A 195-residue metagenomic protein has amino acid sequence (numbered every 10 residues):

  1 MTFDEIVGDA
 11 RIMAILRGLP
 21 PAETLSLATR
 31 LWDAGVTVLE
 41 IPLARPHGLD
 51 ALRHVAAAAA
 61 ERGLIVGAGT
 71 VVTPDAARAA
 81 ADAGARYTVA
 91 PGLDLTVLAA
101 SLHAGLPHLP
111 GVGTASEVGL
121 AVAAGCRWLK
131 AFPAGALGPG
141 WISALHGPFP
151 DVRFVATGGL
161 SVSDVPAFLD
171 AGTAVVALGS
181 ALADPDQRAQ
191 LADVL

Functional and structural regions predicted by a protein language model:
M1-R86, H103-A104, D151, V162-S163 (+1 more regions): Conserved N-terminal beta1-alpha1 strand-loop-helix module at the mouth
M13, I65-G67, T88-V89, L109 (+2 more regions): Structural detector of well-ordered beta-strand residues that form the stable sheet scaffold of enzyme domains
I41, Y87-A100, K130-P139, A171-V194: Glycine-rich phosphate-binding active-site loops on the catalytic face of alpha/beta enzymes
T73-R86, S116-A124, W141, L160-V176: Catalytic cores of alpha/beta
D75-G113, E117: Hydrophobic, well-structured mid-protein blocks that either form specific transmembrane helices
P107, A123-K130: Internal catalytic-core helix/loop-beta-alpha segment that presents or stabilizes conserved functional determinants
K130-P133, R153-G159: Short, glycine/charged-rich beta-strand-loop motifs at protein surfaces that mediate ligand recognition and catalysis
I142-F149: A charged, well-structured terminal subsegment
